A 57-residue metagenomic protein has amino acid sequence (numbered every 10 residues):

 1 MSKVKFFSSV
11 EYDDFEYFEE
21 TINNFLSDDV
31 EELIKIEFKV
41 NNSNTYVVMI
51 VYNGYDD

Functional and structural regions predicted by a protein language model:
M1-N24: N-terminal acidic leader/helix
D14, N42-N44: Short glycine/serine/proline-enriched coil/turn segments at secondary-structure junctions
N24-S27, Y55-D56: Short, low-complexity, polar/charged sequence segments that are solvent-exposed and flexible
L26-I34: Short secondary-structure junctions
I36-N41: Short, solvent-exposed loop/turn elements at beta->coil junctions and helix N-caps that rim active or binding pockets
N44-D57: C-terminal edge-of-domain segments
